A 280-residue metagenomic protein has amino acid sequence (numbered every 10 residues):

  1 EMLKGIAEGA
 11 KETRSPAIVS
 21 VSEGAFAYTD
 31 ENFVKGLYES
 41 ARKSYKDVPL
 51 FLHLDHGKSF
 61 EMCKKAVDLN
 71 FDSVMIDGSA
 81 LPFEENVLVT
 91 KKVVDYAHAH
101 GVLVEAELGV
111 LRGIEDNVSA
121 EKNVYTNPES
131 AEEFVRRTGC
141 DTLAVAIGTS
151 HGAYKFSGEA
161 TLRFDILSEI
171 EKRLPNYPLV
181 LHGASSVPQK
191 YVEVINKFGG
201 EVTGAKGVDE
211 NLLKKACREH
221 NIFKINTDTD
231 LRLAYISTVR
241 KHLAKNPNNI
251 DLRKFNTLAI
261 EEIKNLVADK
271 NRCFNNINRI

Functional and structural regions predicted by a protein language model:
E1-A25, N32-D47, F51, H56-P178 (+6 more regions): Alpha/beta enzyme core
V19, F26-D30, L213-K214, F223-N246 (+1 more regions): Shared catalytic-loop signature of beta/alpha-barrel
A27, V124, V202-K206, I225 (+3 more regions): Hydrophobic alpha-helical scaffolding
V180-G183: Generic long, charged, amphipathic alpha-helical segments
S237-I280: Extended, intrinsically disordered, low-complexity segments
